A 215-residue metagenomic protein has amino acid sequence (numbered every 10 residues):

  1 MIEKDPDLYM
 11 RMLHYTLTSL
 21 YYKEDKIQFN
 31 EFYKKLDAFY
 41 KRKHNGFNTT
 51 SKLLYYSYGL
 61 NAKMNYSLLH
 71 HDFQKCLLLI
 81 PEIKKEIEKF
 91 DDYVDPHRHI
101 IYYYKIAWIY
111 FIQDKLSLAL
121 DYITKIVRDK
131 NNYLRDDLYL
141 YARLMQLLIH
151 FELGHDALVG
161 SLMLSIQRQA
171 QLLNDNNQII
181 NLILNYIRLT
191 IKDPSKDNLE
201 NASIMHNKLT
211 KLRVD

Functional and structural regions predicted by a protein language model:
M1, Y33-F47, I80-D92, D121-N132 (+2 more regions): Amphipathic alpha-helical segments of tetratricopeptide repeats
M1-F32: Alpha-solenoid helical-repeat scaffolds
E3-D7, F47-L54, H97, D137: Residue signature of alpha-solenoid helical repeat architecture, marking inter-repeat boundaries and helix-start
L8-T18, Y55-N65, R98-I112, Y141-E152 (+1 more regions): "A position-specific structural signal for the A-helix of alpha-solenoid helical repeats
D137, G154-H155, A170-D215: Long, ordered, amphipathic alpha-helical scaffolds
